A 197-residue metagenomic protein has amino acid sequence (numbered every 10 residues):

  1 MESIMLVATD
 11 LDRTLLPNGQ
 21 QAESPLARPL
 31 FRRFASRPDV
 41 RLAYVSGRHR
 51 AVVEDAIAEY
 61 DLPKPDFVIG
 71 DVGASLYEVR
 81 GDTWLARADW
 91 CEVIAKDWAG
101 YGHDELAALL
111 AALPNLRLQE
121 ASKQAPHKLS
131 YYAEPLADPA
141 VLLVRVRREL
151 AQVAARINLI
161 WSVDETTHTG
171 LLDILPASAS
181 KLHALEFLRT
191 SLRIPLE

Functional and structural regions predicted by a protein language model:
M1, E59-L62, S191-R193: Alpha-helix termination/capping residues and helix-transition junctions
E2-I4, D39, P65, P126 (+1 more regions): A general structural motif
E2-Q21: Asp-based phosphoryl-transfer active-site loop
Q21-P25, G100, P176-S180: Conserved phosphate-coordination/catalytic loops
S24-A27, L143-R145: Charged helix-capping and loop-helix junction motifs
P25-A121: Active-site phosphate-binding/coordination module
D104-E197: Conserved acidic, metal-coordinating active-site core of Asp-based, Mg2+-dependent phosphoryl-transfer enzymes
